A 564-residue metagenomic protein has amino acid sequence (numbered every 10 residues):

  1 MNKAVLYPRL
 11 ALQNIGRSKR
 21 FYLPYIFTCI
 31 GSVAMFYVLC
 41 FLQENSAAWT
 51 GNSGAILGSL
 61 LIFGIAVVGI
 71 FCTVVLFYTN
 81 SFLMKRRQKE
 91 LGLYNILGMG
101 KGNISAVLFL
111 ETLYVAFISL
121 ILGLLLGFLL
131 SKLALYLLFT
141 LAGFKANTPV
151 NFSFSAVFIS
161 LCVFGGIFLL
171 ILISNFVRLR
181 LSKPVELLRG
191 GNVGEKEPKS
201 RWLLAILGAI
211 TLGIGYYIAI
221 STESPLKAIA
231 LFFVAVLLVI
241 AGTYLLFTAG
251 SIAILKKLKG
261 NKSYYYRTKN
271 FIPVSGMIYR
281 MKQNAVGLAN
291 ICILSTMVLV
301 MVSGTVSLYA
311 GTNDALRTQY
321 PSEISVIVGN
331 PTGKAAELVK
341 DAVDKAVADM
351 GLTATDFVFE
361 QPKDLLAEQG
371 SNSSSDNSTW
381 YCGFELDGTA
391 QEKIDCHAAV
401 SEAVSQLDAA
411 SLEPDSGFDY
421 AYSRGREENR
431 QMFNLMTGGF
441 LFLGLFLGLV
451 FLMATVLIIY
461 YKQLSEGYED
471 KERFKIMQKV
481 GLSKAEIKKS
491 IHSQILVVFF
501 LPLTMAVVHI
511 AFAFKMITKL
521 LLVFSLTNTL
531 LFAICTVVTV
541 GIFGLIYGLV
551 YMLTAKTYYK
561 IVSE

Functional and structural regions predicted by a protein language model:
N2-V5, L181-E195, Y468-E469, Y559-E564: Short cytosolic juxtamembrane segments of multi-pass membrane proteins
A4-G16, P273-R280: A short amphipathic helical element positioned immediately N-terminal to and/or at the very start of a transmembrane
K19-A47, A55-G92, T112-L126, I206-I210 (+6 more regions): Hydrophobic alpha-helical transmembrane segments of multi-pass inner-membrane transport and secretion
L23-T28, A34-V38, C162-I167, L172 (+7 more regions): Alpha-helical transmembrane segments, especially those used as permease/efflux helices and single-pass anchors
V33-E44, Y78-N80, K89, V115-F144 (+4 more regions): Small-residue-rich transmembrane alpha-helices
Y37-S59, L97, V358-P362, A398-L435: A cross-kingdom feature of multi-pass membrane systems that activates on extracytoplasmic/periplasmic
P321-A399: Membrane-proximal extracellular/periplasmic loop immediately following the first transmembrane helix
